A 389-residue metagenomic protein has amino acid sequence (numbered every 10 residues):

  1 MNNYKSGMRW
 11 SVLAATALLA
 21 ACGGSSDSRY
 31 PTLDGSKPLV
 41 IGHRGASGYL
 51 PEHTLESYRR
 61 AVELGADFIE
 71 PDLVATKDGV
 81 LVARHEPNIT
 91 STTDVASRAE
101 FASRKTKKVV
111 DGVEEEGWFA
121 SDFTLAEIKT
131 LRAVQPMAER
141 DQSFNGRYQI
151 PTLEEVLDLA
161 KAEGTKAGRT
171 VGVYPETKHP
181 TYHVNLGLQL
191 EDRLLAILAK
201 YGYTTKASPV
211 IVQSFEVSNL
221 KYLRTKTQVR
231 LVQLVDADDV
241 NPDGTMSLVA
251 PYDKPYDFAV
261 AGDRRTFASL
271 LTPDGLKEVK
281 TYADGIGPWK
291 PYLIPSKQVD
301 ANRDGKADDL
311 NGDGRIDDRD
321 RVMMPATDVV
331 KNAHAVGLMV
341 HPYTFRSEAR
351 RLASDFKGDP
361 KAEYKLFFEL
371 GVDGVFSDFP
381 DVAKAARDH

Functional and structural regions predicted by a protein language model:
M1-N2, G202: Accessible peptide chain termini
N2-S11: Bacterial N-terminal signal peptides that target proteins for export
S11, A15, Y49-L50: A periodicity- and composition-biased signal for non-globular, repetitive helical segments
T16-C22: Hydrophobic h-region of N-terminal signal peptides that target proteins for export in Gram-negative bacteria
C22-H389: Phosphate-group recognition and catalysis centered on beta-loop-alpha active-site segments
